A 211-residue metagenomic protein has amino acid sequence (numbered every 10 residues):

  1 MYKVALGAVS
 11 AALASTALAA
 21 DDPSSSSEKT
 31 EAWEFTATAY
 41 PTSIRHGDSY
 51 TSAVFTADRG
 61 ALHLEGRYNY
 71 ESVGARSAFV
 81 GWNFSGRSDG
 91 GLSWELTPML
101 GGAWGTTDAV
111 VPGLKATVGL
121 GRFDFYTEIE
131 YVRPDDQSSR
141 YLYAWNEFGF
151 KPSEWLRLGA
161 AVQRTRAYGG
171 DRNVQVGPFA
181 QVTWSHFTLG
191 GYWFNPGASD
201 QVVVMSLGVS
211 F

Functional and structural regions predicted by a protein language model:
M1-L6: Bacterial N-terminal signal peptides that target proteins for export
A14-T16: N-terminal signal peptide c-region/cleavage motif recognized by signal peptidases
D21-T36, P41-D48, T56-A61, Y70-G74 (+2 more regions): Outer-membrane beta-barrel transmembrane domain signature
E65-G66: N-terminal carbohydrate-binding/catalytic regions of secreted carbohydrate-active enzymes
L96-P98, T127: Hydrophobic faces of well-ordered beta-strands that scaffold small-molecule active sites in alpha/beta enzyme cores
M99-A103: Extended, low-complexity, charged alpha-helical tracts that assemble into coiled-coils or amphipathic helices used
